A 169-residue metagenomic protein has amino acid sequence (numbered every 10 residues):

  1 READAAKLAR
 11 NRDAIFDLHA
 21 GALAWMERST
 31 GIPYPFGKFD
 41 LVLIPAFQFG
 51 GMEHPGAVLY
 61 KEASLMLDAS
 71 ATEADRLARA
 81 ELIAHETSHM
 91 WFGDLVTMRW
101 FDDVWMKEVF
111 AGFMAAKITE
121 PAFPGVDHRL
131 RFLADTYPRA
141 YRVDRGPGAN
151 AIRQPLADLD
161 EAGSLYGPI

Functional and structural regions predicted by a protein language model:
E2-I169: Hydrophobic alpha-helical and helix-loop surface patches within well-folded domains that function as non-catalytic
